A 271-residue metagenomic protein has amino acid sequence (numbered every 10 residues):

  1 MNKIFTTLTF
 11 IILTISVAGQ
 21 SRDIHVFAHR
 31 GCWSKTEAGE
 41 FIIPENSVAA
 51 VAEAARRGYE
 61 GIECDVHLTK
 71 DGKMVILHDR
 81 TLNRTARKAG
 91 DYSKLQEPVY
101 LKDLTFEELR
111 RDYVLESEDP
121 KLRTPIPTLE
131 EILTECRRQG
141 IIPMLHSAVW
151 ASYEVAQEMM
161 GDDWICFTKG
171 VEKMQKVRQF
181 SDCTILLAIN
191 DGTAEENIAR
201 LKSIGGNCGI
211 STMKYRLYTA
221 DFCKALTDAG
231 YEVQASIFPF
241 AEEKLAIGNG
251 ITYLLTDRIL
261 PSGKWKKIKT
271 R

Functional and structural regions predicted by a protein language model:
N2-F10: Sec-dependent signal peptide recognition, specifically the positively charged N-region followed immediately by
F10-A18: Hydrophobic h-region of N-terminal signal peptides that target proteins for export in Gram-negative bacteria
G19-R271: Phosphate-group recognition and catalysis centered on beta-loop-alpha active-site segments
